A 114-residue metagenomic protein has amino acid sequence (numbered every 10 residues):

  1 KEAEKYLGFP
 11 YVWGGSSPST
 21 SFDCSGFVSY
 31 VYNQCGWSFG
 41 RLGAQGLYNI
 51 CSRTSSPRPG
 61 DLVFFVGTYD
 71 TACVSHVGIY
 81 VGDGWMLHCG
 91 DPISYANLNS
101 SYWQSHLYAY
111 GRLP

Functional and structural regions predicted by a protein language model:
K1-P10, S55, N99-P114: Intrinsically disordered, low-complexity, Pro/Ser/Thr/Asn/Gly/Ala-rich spacer/linker segments adjacent to signal
F9-P59: Catalytic cysteine-centered active-site loop
G15, G67-Y69, P114: Short, well-ordered turn and helix-capping elements at secondary-structure junctions
F27, G78, Y110: Short hydrophobic/aromatic patches on the structural cores and recognition surfaces of FHA
W37-N97: ...with weaker cross-activation on analogous glycine-rich loops/strands in unrelated enzymes
